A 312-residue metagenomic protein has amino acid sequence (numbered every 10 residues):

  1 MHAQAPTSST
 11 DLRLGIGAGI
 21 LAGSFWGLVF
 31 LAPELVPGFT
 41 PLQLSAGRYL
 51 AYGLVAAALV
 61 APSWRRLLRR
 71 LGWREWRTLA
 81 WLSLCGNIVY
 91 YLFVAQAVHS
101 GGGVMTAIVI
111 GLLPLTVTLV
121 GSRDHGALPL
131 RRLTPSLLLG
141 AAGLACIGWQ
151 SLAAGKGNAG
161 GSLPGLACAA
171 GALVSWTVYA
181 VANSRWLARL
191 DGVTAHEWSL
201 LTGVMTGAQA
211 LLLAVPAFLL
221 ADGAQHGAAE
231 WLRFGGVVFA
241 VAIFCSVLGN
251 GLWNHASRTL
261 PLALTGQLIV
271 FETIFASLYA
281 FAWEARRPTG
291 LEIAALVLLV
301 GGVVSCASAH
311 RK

Functional and structural regions predicted by a protein language model:
H2-A3, Y49, W149, F234 (+1 more regions): C-terminal-most transmembrane helix of multi-pass membrane proteins
H2-A46, L92, S136-A142, A154-A188: Glycine-/small-residue-enriched transmembrane alpha-helix faces in small-molecule transporters and effluxers
L14-A22, R66-F93, P164-A172, Q225-L248 (+1 more regions): Loop-to-transmembrane-helix transition segments
G23, G47, N87, V104-L112 (+2 more regions): Helix-helix packing/entry segments at the starts of transmembrane helices
F25-F30, A61-T106, I110, C146 (+1 more regions): Specific transmembrane alpha-helical segments of multi-pass solute transporters/efflux pumps, especially DMT/EamA
G38-V89, P114-V120, V174-A182, S199-L220 (+1 more regions): Transmembrane alpha-helices of multi-pass small-molecule transport proteins
A56, V60, P129-A154, G290-A309: Hydrophobic transmembrane alpha-helices of multi-pass small-molecule transport proteins
L59-S63, L113-L138, I274-I293: C-terminal transmembrane-helix exit sites in multi-pass transporters
